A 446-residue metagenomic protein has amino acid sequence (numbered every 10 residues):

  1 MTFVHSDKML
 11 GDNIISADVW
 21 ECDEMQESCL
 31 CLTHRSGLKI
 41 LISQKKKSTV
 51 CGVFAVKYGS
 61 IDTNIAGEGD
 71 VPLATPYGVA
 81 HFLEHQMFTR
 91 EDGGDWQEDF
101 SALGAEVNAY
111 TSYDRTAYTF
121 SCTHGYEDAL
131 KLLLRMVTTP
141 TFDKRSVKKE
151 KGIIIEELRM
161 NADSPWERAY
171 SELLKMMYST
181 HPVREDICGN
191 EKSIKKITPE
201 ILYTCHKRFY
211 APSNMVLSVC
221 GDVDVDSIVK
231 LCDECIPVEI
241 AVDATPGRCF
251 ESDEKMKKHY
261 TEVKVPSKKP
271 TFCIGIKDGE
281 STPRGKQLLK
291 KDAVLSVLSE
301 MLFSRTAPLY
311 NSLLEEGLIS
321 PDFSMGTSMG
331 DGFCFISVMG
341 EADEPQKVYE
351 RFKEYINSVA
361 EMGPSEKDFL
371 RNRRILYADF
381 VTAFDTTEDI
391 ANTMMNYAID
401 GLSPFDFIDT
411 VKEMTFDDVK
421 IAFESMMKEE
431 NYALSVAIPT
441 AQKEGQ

Functional and structural regions predicted by a protein language model:
F3-C51: N- or domain-start disorder-to-order transition segments that initiate the globular core
F3-G11, Q86, R90, D95-P246 (+7 more regions): Charge-rich, well-structured scaffold segments of protease-associated domains
L30-S36, D253-E254, T261-V265: Short acidic-hydrophobic surface loop/beta-edge motif
K39-S43, H206-K207, H259-V263: Short, surface-exposed beta-strand/loop micro-motifs that present aromatic residues
S48-S60: Short, surface-exposed, low-complexity cationic segments
G59-Y77: Short pre-active-site segment immediately N-terminal to the catalytic Zn-binding motif
Y77-H85, T89: Active-site recognition of the HExxH zinc-binding catalytic motif
